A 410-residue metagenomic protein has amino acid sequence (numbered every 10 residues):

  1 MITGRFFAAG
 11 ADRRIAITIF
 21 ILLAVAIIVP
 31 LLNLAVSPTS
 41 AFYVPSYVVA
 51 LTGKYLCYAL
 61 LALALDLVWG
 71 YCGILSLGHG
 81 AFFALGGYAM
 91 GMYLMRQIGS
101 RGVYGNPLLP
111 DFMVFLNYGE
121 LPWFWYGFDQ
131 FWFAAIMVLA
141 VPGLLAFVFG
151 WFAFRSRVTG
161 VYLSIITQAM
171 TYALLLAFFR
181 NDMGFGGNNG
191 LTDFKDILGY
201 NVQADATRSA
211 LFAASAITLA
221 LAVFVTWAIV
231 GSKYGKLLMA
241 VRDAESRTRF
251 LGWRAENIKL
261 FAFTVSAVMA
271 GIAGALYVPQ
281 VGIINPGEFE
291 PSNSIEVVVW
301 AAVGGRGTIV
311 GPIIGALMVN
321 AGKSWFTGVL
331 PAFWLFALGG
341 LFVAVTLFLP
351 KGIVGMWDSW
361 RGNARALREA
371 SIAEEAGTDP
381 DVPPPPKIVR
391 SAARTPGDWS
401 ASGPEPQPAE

Functional and structural regions predicted by a protein language model:
M1-E410: Transmembrane alpha-helices and adjacent helix-loop boundaries
